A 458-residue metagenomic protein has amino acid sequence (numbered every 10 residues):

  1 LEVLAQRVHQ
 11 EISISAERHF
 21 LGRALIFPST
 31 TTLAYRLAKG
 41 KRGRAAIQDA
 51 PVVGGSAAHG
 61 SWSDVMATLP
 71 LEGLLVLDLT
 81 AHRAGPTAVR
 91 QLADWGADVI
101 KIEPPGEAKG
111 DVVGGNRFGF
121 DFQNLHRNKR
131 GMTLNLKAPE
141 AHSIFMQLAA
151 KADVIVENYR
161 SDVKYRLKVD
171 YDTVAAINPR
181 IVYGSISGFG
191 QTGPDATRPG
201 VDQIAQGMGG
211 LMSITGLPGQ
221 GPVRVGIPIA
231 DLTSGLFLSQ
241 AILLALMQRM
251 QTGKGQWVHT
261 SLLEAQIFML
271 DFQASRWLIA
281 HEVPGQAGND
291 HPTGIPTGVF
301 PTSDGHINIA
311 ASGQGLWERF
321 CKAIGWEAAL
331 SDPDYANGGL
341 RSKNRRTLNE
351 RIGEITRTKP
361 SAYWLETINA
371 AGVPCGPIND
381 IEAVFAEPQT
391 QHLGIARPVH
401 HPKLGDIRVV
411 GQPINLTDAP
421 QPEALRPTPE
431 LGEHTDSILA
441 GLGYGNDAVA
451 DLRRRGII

Functional and structural regions predicted by a protein language model:
L1-L21: Extreme N-terminal basic, low-complexity initiation segments that serve as generic localization/processing leaders
E11, T31-G40, Q48-D49, V53 (+1 more regions): Short terminal hydrophobic/aromatic SLiMs and anchors at protein ends
I47-D49, W62-L75, G285, P301-T302 (+1 more regions): Terminal low-complexity tails and localization/encapsulation signals of metabolic enzymes
G55, H59-Q251, E430, D436-I458: N-terminal helix-loop segment corresponding to the beta1-alpha1 unit of nucleotide/adenylate-binding folds
V99, N369-A383, G445-A450: Short, well-structured beta-strand/strand-turn elements
G235-G255, F268-A280, C321-A328: Oxidoreductase and adenylate-handling cofactor-binding alpha/beta cores
I295-A371, C375: Aromatic-enriched alpha-helical interface/lid elements that frame and gate functional surfaces
